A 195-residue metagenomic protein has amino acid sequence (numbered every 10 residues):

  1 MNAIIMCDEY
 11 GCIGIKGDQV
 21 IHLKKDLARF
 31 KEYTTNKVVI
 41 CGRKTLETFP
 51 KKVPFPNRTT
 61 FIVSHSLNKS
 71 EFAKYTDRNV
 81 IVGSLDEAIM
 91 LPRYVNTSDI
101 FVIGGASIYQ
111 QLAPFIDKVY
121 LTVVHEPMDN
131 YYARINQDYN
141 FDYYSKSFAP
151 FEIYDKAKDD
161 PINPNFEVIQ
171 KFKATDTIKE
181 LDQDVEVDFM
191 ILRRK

Functional and structural regions predicted by a protein language model:
I4-V38, R43-K195: Flexible, gly/pro- and Lys/Arg-enriched active-site loops
